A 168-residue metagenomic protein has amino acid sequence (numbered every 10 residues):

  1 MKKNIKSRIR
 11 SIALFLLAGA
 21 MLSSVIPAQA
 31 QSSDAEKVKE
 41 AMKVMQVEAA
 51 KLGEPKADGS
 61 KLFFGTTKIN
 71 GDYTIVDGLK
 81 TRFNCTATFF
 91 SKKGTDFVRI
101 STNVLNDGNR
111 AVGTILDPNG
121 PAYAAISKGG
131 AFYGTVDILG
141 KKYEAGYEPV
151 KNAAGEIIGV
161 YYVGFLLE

Functional and structural regions predicted by a protein language model:
K3-F15: Bacterial N-terminal signal peptides that target proteins for export
A13-S24: Bacterial N-terminal signal peptides
V25-A30: Sec/Tat signal peptide C-region and signal peptidase I cleavage site
S32-I69, N103-A111: Extracellular/periplasmic ligand-binding regions of membrane signal-transduction receptors
K39-K51, V76-F97, T135: Short N-terminal helix-loop-first-beta-strand/juxtamembrane motif that initiates sensory/input modules
K56, S91, N106, D137-I138 (+1 more regions): Acidic surface patches and DE-rich sequence motifs
F63-T67, K141-E168: Conserved beta-strands of PAS-like sensory domains
D72-N84, S101-G140: Extracytoplasmic/periplasmic sensor domains and loops in membrane signaling proteins
